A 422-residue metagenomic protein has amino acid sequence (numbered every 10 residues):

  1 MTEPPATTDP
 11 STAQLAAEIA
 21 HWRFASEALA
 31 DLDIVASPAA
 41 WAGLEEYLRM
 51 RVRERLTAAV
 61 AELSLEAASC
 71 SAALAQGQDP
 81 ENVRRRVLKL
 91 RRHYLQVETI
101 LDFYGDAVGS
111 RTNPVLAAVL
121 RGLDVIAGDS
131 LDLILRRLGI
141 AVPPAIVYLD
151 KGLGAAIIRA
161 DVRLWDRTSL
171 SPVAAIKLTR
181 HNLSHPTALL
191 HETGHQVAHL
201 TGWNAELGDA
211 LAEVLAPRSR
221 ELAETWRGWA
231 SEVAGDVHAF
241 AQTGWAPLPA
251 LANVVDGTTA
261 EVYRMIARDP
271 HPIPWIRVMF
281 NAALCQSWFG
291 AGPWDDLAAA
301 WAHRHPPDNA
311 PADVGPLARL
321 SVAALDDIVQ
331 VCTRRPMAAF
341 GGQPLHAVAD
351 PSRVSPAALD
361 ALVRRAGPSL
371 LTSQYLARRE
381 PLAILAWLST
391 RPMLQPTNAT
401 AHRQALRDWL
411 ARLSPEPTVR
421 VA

Functional and structural regions predicted by a protein language model:
M1-V119, V125, V142-V147, L153 (+2 more regions): Non-catalytic terminal regions of proteins
A25, R218-A291: Metalloprotease/metallohydrolase-associated module, dominated by Zn2+-dependent proteases
L101, R163-V173, E206-V214: Active-site-adjacent bridging/hinge elements
D106-V119, R136, A141-L189, T193-L200: Active-site scaffold of zinc-dependent metalloenzymes
I126-I134: Amphipathic alpha-helical domain-onset/packing element
L135, G139, G194, A198-W203 (+2 more regions): Hydrophobic/aromatic-lined pockets within catalytic cores
P144-A145, E206-V214, L248-G257: Short, glycine/acidic-rich hinge or "gate" loops at secondary-structure transitions that mediate conformational
L183-S184, A198-E232: Post-HEXXH active-site segment of zinc metalloproteases
